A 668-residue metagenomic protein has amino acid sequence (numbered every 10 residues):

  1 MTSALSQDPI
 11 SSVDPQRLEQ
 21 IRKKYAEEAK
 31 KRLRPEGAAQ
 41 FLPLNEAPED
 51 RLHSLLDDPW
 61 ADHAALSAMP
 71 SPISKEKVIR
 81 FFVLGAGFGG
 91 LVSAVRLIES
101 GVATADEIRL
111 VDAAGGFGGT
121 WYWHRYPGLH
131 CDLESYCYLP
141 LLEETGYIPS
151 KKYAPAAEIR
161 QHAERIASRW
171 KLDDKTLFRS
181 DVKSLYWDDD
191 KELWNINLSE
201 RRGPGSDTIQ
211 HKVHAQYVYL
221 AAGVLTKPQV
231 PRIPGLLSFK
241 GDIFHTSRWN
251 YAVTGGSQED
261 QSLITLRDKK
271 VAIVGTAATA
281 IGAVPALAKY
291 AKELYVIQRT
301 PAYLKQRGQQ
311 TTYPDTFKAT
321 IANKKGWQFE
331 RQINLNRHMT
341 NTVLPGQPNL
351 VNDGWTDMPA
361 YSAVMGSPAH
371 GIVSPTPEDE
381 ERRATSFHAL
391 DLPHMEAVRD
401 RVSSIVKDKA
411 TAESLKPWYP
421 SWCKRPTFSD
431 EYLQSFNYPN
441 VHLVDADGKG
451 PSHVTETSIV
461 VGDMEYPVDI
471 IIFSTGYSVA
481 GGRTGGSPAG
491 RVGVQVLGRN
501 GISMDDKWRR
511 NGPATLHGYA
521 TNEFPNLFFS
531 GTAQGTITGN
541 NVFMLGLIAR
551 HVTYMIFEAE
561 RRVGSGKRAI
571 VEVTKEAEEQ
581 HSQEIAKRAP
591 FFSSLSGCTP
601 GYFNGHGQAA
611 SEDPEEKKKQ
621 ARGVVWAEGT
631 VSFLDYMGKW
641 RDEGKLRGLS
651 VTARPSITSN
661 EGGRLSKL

Functional and structural regions predicted by a protein language model:
T2-F81, S100-L237, L266-D268, T276 (+1 more regions): N-terminal FAD-binding dinucleotide-binding subdomain shared by FAD-dependent oxidases/monooxygenases
G85-L91, V274-A277: Glycine-rich Rossmann-fold phosphate-binding loop(s) that bind the pyrophosphate of adenine dinucleotide cofactors
V92-S93, Q229, G282-A283: Hydrolases whose catalytic domains are alpha/beta-hydrolase-1, hotdog thioesterase, or metallo-beta-lactamase-like
A94, I98-V102, V284, A288: Gly/Ala-rich phosphate-binding loop of Rossmann-like dinucleotide-binding domains, activating on the conserved
V111, I243, Q258-R267, V271-V274: A conserved hydrophobic secondary-structure block that centers on an alpha-helix together with its immediately flanking
E143, G255-Q258: Surface-exposed acidic, glycine/proline-enriched linker/cap segments that occur as 15-30-residue helix-coil
K240-R248: Active-site-adjacent "gating/activation" loops or surface patches in catalytic cores
R267-A291: Rossmann-like NAD(P)H-binding beta-loop-alpha module
